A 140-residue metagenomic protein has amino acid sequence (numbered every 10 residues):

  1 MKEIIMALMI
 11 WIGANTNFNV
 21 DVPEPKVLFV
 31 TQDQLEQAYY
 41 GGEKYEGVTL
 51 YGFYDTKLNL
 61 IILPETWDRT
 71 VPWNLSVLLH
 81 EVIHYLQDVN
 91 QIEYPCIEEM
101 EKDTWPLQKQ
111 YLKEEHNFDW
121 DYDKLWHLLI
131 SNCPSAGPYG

Functional and structural regions predicted by a protein language model:
M1-I62, T66-V71, E114-K124: Auxiliary, metal-adjacent structural segments of Zn-dependent hydrolase domains
K2-E3, D68-V77, Y94-K102: Soluble non-cytosolic domains of exported or imported proteins
M9, G13, L79, W105 (+1 more regions): Non-transmembrane alpha-helical segments in soluble domains of secreted/periplasmic/extracellular proteins
L58-L60, Q91-P95, F118, S135: Short C-terminal domain-edge/linker segments immediately following a structured domain
L63-P64, L86-Y94, E114: Substrate-binding clefts and substrate-entry loops adjacent to catalytic sites of polymer-processing enzymes acting on
S76-V89: Active-site recognition of the HExxH zinc-binding catalytic motif
C96-N132: Post-HExxH zinc-binding segment in Zn-dependent metallohydrolases
P138-G140: Short, solvent-exposed mixed-charge patches
